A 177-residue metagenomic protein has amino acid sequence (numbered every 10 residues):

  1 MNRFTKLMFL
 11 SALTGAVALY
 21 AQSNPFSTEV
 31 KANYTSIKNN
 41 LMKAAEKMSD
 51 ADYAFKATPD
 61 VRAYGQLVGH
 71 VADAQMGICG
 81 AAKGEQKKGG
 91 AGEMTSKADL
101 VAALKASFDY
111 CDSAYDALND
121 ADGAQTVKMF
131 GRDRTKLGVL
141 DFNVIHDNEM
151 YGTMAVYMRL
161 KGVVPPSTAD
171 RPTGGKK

Functional and structural regions predicted by a protein language model:
M1-A12: Bacterial N-terminal signal peptides that target proteins for export
A16-Q22: Sec/Tat signal peptide C-region and signal peptidase I cleavage site
Q22-S23, K176: Disordered, low-complexity segments in secreted/periplasmic proteins that are enriched in proline
S23-K31: Short, low-complexity N-terminal intrinsically disordered segments enriched in polar/charged residues
K31-T35, N39-M42, D50-G90, K128-K177: Short, contiguous alpha-helical
A44, T95-K128, R134-Y151: Acidic/histidine-rich alpha-helical segments that form the ligand environment of transition-metal centers
M48, G90-A91, L118-N119: Short, solvent-exposed, charged loop/turn and helix-capping segments that join or cap alpha-helices on peripheral
